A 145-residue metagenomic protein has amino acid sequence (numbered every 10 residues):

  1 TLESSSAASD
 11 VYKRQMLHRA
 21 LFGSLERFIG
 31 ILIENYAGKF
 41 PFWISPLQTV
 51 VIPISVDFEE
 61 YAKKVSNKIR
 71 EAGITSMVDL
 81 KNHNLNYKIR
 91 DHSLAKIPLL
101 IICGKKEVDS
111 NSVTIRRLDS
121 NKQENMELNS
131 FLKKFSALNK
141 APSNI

Functional and structural regions predicted by a protein language model:
T1-A8, Y12: Single conserved hydrophobic/aromatic residue that forms the stacking wall/gate of nucleotide- or nucleobase-binding
Q15-L32: Conserved phosphate/anionic-ligand binding catalytic regions in large, soluble enzymes, centered on
Y36-R90: Generic long, charged, amphipathic alpha-helical segments
S93: Cofactor-cradling patches in redox/metallo enzymes
K96: A short alpha->beta transition loop at the rim of the catalytic pocket in nucleotide-sugar-dependent
E107-Q123: Amphipathic beta-strand/beta-sheet edge segments enriched in Tyr/Trp
Q123-I145: C-terminal interaction segment
